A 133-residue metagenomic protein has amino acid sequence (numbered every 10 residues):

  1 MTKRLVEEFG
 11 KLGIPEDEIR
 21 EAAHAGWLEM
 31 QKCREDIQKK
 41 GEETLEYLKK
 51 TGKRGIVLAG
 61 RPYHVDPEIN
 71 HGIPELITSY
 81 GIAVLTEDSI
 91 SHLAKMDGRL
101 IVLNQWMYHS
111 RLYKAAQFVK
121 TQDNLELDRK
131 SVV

Functional and structural regions predicted by a protein language model:
M1-V133: An N-terminal assembly and electron-transfer interface module characteristic of large anaerobic redox and radical
